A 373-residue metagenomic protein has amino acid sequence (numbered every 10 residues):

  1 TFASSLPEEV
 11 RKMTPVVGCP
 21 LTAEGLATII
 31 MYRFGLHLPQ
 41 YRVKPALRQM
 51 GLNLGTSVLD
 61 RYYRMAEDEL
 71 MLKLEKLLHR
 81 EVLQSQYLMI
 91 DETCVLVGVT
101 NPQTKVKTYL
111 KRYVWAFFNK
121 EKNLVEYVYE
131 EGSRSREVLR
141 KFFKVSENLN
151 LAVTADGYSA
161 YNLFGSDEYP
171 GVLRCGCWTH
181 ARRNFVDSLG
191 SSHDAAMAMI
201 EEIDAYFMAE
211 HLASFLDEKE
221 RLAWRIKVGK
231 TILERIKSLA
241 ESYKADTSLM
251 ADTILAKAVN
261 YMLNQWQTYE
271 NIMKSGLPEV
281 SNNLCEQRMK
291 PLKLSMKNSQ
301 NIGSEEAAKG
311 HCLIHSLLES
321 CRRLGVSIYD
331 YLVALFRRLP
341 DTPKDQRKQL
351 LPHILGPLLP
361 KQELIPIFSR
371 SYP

Functional and structural regions predicted by a protein language model:
F2-P373: Catalytic center-proximal scaffold of phosphoryl-transfer enzymes
